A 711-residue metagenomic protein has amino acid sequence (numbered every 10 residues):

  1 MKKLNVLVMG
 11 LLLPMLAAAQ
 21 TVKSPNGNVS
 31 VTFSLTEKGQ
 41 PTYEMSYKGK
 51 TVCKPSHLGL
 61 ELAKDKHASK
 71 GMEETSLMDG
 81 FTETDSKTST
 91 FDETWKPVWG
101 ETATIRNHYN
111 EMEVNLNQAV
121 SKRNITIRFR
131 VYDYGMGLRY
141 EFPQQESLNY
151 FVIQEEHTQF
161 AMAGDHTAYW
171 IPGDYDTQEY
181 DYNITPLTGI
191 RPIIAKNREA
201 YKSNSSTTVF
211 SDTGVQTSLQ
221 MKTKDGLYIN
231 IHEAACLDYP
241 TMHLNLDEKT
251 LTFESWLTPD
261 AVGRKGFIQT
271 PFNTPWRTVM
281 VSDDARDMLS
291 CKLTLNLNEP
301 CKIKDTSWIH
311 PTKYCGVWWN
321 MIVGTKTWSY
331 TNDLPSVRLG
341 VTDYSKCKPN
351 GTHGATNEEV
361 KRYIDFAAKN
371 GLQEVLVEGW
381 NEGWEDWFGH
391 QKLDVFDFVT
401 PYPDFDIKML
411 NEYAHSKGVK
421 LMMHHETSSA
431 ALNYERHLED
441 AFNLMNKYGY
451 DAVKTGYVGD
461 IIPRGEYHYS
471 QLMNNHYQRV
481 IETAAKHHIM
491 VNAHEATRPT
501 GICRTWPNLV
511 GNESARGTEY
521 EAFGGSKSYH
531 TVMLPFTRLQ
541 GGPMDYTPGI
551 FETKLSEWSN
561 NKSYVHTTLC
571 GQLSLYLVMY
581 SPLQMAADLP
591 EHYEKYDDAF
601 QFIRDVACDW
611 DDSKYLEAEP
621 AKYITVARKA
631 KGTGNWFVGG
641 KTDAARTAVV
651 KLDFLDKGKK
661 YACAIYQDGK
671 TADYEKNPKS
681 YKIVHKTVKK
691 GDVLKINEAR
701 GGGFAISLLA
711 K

Functional and structural regions predicted by a protein language model:
M1-T21: Bacterial Sec-dependent N-terminal signal peptides
T21-K304: N-terminal accessory beta-strand-rich subdomains and adjacent acidic, glycine-rich linkers that precede catalytic cores
Q269-R362, N370, E374: An acidic-aromatic substrate-binding cleft motif
E359-W380, K447-D451: Catalytic domains of carbohydrate-active enzymes, especially glycoside hydrolases
E378-T568: Aromatic- and carboxylate-enriched substrate-binding clefts and catalytic-loop regions of carbohydrate-active enzymes
C570-E617: Catalytic cores of secreted or luminal carbohydrate-active enzymes
P620-Y661, F704-A705: Carbohydrate-binding surface patches
H685-K711: C-terminal beta-strand-rich structural cap/linker in extracellular carbohydrate-active enzymes
